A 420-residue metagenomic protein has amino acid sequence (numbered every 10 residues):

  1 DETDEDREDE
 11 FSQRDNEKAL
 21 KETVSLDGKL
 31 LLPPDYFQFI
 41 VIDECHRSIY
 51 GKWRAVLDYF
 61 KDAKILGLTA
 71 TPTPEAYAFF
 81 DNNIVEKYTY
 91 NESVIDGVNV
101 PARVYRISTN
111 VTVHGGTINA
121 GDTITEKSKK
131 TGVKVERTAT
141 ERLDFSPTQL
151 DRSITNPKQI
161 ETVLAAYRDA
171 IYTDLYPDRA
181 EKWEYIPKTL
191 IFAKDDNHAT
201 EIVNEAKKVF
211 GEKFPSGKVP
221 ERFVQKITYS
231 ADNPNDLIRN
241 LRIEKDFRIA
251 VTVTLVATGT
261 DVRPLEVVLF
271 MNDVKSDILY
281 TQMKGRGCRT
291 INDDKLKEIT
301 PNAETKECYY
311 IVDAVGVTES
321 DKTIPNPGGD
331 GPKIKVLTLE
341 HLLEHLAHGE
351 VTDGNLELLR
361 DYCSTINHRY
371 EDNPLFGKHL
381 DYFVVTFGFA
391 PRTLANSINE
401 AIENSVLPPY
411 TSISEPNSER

Functional and structural regions predicted by a protein language model:
D1-T3, H46-S48, T71-E75, S108-V113 (+6 more regions): Conserved nucleotide-binding/hydrolysis micro-motifs of P-loop NTPases
D4, V56, F79-V85, N119 (+4 more regions): Short secondary-structure boundary/capping segments
E5-G67: SF2 helicase catalytic motif II
L31, K134, E141-A250: Conserved C-terminal RecA-like helicase domain
P33-Y36, Y59-D62, Y185-I186, E244-D246 (+1 more regions): Short loop/turn elements that form and flank the Walker-type P-loop nucleotide-binding site in RecA-like NTPase cores
F39, F223-G329, K333: Conserved RecA-like P-loop NTPase helicase motor core
Y77-I186: Interdomain helical connector at the RecA1-RecA2 junction of SF1/SF2 helicase-like NTPases
T140-R152, T162, V315-R420: Long, largely alpha-helical accessory region at the distal end of helicase-like NTP-driven motors
